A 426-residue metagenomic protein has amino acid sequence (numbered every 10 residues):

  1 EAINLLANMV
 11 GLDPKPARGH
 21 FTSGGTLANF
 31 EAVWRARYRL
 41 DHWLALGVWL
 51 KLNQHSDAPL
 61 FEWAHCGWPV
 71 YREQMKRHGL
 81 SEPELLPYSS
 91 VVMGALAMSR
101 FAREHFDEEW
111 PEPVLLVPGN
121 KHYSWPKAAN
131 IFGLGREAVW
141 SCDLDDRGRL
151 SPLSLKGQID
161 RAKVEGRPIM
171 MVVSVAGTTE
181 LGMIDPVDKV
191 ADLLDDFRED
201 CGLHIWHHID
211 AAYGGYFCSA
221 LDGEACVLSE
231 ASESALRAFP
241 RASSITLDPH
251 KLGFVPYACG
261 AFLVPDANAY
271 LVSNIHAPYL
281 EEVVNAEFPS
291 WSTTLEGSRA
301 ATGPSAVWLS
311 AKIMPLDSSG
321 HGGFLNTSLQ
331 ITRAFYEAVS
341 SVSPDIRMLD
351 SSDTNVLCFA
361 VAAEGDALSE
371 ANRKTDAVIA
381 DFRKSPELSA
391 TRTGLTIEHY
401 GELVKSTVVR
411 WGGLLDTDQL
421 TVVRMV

Functional and structural regions predicted by a protein language model:
E1-A17, W34-P111, K127, D188-A191 (+5 more regions): Non-catalytic terminal extensions of PLP-dependent enzymes
E1-P14, I131-G133, K163-I169, S234-L236 (+2 more regions): Active-site-adjacent bridging/hinge elements
K15-S23, E112, L247-P249, S292-E296: A short glycine/serine-rich beta->alpha loop
G19-T26, L116-G119, D350: Active-site nucleophile and cofactor-binding loops and adjacent substrate-binding regions of central metabolic enzymes
A28, R35-R39, W43-L271: Conserved PLP-enzyme active-site core in the AAT-like
I131, K163-G166, G297-A301, G412-Q419: Short glycine/proline-enriched loop/turn "hinge" motifs that connect secondary-structure elements and lie
I169, H204, A242, P256-C259 (+4 more regions): Active-site lining segments that contact anionic ligands and/or coordinate catalytic metals
T178, G182, Y216-S219, A231-D350 (+1 more regions): Active-site C-terminal subdomain of aminotransferase-like
